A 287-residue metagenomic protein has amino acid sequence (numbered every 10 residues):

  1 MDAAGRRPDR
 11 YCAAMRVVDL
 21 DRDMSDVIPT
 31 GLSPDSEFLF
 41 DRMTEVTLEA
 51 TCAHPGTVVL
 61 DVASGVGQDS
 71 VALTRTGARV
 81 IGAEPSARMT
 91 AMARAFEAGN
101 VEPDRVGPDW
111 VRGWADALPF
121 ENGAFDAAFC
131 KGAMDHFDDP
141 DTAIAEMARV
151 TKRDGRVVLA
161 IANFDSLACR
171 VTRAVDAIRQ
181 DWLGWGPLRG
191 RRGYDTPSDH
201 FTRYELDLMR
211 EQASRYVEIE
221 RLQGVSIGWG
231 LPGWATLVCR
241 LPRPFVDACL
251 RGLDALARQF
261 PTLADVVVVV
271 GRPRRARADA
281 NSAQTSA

Functional and structural regions predicted by a protein language model:
M1-H54, Q68, A72, M89-M92 (+1 more regions): Conserved class I S-adenosyl-L-methionine
G56-G65: Conserved class I S-adenosyl-L-methionine
V66-A117: Class I SAM-dependent methyltransferase SAM/SAH-binding core
F129: A conserved beta-strand element that flanks and buttresses the S-adenosyl-L-methionine
D141-R153: A short glycine-rich, Lys/Arg-flanked "PGG" loop and its adjoining helix->strand segment in the class I
V158-G186: Conserved class I S-adenosyl-L-methionine
R191-L208: Acceptor-substrate binding/catalytic loop of class I
D207, E211, R221-A287: A C-terminal cap/extension of S-adenosyl-L-methionine-dependent methyltransferases that defines the acceptor-substrate
